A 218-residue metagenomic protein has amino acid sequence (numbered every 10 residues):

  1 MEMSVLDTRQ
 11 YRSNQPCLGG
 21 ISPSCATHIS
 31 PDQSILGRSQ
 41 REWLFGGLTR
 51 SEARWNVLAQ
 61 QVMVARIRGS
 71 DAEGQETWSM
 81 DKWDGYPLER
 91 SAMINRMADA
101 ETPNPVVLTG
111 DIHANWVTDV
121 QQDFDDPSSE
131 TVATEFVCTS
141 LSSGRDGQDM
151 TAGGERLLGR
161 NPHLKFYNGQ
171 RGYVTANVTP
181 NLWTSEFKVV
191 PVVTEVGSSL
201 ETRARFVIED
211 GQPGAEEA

Functional and structural regions predicted by a protein language model:
M1-A218: Metal-dependent phosphoester/phosphodiester hydrolase catalytic core
